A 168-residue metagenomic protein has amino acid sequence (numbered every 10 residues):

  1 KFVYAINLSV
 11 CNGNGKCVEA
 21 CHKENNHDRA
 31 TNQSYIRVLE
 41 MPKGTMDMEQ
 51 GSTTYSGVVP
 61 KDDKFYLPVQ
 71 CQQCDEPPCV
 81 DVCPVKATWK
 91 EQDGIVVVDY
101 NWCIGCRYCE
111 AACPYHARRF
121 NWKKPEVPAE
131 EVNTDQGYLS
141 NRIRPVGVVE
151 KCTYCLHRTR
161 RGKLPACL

Functional and structural regions predicted by a protein language model:
K1-L168: Non-ligating segments of multi-cofactor redox enzymes
